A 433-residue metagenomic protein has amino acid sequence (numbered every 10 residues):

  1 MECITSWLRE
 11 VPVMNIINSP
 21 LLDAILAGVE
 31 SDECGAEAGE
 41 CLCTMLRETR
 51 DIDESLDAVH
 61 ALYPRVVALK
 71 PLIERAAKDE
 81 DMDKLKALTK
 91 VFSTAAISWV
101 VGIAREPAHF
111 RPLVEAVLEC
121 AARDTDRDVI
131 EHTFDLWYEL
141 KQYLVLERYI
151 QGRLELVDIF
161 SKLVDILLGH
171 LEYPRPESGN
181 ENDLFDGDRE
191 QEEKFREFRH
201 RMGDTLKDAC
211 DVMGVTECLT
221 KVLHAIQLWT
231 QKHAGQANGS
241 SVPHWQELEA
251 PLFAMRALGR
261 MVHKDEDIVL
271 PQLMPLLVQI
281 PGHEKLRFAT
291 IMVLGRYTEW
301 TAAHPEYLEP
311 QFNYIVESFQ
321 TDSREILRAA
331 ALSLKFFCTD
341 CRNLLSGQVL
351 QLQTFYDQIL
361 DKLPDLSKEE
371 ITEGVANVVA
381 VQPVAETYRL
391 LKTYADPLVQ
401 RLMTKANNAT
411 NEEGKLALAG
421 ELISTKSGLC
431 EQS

Functional and structural regions predicted by a protein language model:
M1-S433: Karyopherin-beta/Importin-beta family HEAT-repeat alpha-solenoid scaffold
